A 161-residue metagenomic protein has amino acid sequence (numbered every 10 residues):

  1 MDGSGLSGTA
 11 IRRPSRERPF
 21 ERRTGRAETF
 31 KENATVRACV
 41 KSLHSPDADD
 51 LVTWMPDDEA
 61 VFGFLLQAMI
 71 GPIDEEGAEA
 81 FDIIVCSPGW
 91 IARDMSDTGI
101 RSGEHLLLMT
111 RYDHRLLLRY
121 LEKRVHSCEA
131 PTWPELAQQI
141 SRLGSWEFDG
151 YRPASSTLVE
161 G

Functional and structural regions predicted by a protein language model:
R13-P14, E28: Short intrinsically disordered, low-complexity segments
R16-P19: Compositionally biased, intrinsically disordered low-complexity segments enriched in Pro/Arg/Gln/His
G25-E129, W133: Short helix/strand-capping turn motifs
R119-A154: Short, compact, well-ordered microdomains
P153-G161: Short, highly charged C-terminal tails/helix-capping segments
